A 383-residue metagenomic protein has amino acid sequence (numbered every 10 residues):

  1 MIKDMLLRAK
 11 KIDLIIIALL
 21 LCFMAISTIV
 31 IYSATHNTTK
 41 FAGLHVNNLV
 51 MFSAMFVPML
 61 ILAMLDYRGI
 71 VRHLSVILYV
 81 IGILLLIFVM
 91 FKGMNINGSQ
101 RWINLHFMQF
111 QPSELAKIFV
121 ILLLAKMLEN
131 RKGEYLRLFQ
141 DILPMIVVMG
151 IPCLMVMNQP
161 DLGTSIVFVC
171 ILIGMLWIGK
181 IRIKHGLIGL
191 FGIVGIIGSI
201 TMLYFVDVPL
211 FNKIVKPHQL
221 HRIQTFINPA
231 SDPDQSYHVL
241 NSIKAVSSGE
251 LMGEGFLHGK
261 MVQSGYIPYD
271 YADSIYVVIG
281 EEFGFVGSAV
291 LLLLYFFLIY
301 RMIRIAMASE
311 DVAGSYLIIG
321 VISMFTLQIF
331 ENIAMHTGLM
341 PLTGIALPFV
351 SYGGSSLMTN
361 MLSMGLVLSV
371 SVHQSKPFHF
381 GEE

Functional and structural regions predicted by a protein language model:
I2-K11, I15-I16, I29-V30, A34-Q159 (+4 more regions): Membrane-helix boundary/helix-loop-helix interface segments in multi-pass membrane proteins
I2-L7, V206-I214, I223, H373-E383: Short, charged, intrinsically disordered terminal tails
V57, S75-I77, I83, I142-M155 (+1 more regions): Hydrophobic alpha-helical segments of polytopic membrane proteins
V57-R68, M90, A125-K132, I173-R182 (+2 more regions): Structural signal for the C-terminal ends of transmembrane alpha-helices and the immediately following loop
I171-H185, K260-G287, A346-N360: Interfacial segments of multi-pass membrane proteins
I188-F285: Hydrophobic, glycine- and aromatic-enriched re-entrant/interface helices and adjoining loop segments
F285-L327: Hydrophobic transmembrane alpha-helices and their immediate junctions
L317-S369: Membrane helix-loop boundary segments at the extracytoplasmic
